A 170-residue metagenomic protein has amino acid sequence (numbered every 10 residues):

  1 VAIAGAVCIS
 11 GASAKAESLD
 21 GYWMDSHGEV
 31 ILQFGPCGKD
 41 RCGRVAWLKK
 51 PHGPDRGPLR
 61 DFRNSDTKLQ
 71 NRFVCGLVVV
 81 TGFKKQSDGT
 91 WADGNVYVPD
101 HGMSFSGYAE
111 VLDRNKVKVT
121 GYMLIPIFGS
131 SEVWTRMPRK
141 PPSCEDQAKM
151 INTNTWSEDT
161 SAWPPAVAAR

Functional and structural regions predicted by a protein language model:
V1-C8: Bacterial N-terminal signal peptides
S13-Y22: N-terminal helix-cap/turn-to-beta initiation motif at the start of protein domains
D20, S26-G107, Q147, V167-R170: Central antiparallel beta-sheet cores of small beta-barrel/beta-sandwich binding domains
D25-S26, T120: Short His-Asn-centered micro-motif
P36-K39, E110-R114, T135-R139: A short, sequence-level motif marking secondary-structure junctions
W91-N95, H101-V133: Surface-exposed interaction patches
M123-T160: Edge beta-strand at a domain terminus
E158-R170: Intrinsically disordered, low-complexity terminal/linker regions enriched in Pro/Ser/Gly and acidic residues
